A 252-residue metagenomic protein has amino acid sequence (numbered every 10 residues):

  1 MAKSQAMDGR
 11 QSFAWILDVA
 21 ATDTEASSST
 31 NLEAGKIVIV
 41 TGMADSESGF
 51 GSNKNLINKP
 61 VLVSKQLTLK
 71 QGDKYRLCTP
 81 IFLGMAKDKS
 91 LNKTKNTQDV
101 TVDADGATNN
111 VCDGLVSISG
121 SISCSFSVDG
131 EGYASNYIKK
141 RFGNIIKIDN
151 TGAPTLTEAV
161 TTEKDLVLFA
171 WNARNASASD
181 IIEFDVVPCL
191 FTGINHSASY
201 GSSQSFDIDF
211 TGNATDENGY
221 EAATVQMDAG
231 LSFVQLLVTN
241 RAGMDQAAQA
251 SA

Functional and structural regions predicted by a protein language model:
M1-A252: Signature of extracytoplasmic/envelope-associated structural regions
